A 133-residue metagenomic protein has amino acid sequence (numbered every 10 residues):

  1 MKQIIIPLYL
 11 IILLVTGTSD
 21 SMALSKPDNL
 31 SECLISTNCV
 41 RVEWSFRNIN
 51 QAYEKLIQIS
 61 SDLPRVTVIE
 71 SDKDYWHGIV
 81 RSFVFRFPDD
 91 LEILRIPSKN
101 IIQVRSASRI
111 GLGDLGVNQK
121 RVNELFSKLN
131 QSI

Functional and structural regions predicted by a protein language model:
M1-I4: Positively charged n-region of N-terminal signal peptides that target proteins for export
I6-P7, I96: Short amphipathic alpha-helical "recognition" segments used for binding
P7-L14: Bacterial N-terminal signal peptides
T16-I133: Ser/Thr-rich, low-complexity intrinsically disordered terminal regions
